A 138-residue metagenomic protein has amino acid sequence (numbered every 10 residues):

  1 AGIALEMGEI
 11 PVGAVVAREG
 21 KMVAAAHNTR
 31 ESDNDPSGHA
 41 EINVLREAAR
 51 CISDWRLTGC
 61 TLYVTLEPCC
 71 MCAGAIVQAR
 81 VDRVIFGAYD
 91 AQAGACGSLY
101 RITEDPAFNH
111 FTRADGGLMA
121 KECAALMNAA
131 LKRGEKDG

Functional and structural regions predicted by a protein language model:
A1-A4, A14, A24, A40 (+1 more regions): Small-residue (primarily alanine) positions within well-ordered alpha-helices, especially packing/interaction faces
A1-M7, M71-G138: Zinc-dependent deaminase
G8-V12, T58: Short, basic and Ser/Thr-rich N-terminal targeting/leader segments
V12-G20: Short beta-strand scaffold segments in enzyme catalytic cores
V23-R30: Short beta->alpha transition motifs characteristic of CBS
R30, V64, A88: Residues that line or immediately flank small-molecule/substrate-binding pockets and catalytic motifs
S32-I42: A short, polar/charged loop-to-alpha-helix boundary motif
D54-L66: Immediate flanking context of iron-sulfur cluster ligation sites
